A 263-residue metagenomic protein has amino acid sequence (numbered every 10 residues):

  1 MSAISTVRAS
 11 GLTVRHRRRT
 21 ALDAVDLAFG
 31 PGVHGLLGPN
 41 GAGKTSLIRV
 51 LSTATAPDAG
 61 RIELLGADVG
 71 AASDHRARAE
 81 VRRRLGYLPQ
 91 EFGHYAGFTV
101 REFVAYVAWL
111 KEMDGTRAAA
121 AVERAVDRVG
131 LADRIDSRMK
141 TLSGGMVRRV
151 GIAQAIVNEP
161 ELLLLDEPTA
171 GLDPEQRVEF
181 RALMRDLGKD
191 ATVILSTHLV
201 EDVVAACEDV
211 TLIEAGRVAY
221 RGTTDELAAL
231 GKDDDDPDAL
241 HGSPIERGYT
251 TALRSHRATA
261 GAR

Functional and structural regions predicted by a protein language model:
V7, A21-A24, R82: Conserved structural motif at the start of ABC-family nucleotide-binding domains
S52: Helix-to-loop junction immediately C-terminal to a conserved catalytic motif
G60-S73, E80-V81: Conserved ABC transporter NBD signature motif
A105, W109, T116-R134: Conserved ABC ATPase "signature" region
E159: Conserved catalytic motifs of ABC-family nucleotide-binding domains
L163-E167: Catalytic Walker B motif of ABC-type/P-loop ATPase nucleotide-binding domains
